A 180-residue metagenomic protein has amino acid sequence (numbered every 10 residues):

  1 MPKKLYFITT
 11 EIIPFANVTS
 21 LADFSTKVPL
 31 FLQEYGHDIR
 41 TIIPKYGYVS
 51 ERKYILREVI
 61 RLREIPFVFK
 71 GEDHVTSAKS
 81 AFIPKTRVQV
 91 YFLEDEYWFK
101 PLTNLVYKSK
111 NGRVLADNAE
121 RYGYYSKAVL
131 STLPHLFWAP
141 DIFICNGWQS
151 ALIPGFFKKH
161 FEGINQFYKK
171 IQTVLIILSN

Functional and structural regions predicted by a protein language model:
M1-N180: Catalytic cores of nucleotide-sugar-dependent glycosyltransferases that transfer UDP/GDP/TDP-activated
